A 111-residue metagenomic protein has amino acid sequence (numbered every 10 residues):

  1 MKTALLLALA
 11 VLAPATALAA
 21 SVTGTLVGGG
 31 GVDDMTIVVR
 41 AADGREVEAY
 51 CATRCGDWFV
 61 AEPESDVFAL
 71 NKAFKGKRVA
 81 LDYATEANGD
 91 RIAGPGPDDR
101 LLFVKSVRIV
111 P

Functional and structural regions predicted by a protein language model:
M1-A4: Positively charged n-region of N-terminal signal peptides that target proteins for export
P14-A15: N-terminal signal peptide c-region/cleavage motif recognized by signal peptidases
L18-A42: Structural detector for short beta-strands of small beta-barrel domains
G44-R54: A short macromolecule-binding patch
V60-A80: Short nucleic-acid-contacting surface segments enriched for D/E, G, S/T with interspersed K/R
A84-P111: OB-fold/S1-family single-stranded nucleic acid-binding modules
